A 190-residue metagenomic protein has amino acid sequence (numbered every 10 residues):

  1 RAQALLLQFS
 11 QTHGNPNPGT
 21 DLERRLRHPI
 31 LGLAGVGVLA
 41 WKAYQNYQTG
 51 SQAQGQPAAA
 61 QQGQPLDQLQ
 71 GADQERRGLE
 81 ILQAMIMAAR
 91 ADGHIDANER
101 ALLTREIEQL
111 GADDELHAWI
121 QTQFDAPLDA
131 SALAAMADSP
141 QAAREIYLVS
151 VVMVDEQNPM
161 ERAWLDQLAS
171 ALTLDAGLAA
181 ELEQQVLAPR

Functional and structural regions predicted by a protein language model:
R1-Q83, E99-R190: Small-residue-enriched hydrophobic alpha-helices in membranes
I86-A88: Primarily EF-hand calcium-binding motifs
G93: Acidic, glycine-anchored loop motifs typical of Ca2+
